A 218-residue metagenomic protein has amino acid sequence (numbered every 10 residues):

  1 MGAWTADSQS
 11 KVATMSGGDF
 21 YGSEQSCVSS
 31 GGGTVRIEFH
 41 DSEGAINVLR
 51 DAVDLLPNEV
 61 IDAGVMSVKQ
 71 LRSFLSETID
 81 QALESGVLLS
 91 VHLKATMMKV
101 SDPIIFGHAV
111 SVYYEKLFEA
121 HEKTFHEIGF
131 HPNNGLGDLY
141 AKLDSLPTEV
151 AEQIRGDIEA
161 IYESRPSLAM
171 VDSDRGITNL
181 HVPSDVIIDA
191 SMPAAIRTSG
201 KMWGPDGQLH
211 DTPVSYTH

Functional and structural regions predicted by a protein language model:
M1-V182, K201: Metallocofactor- and cofactor-centric catalytic cores in central/energy metabolism, strongly enriched
P183-L209: Acidic, low-complexity N-terminal propeptides/linkers enriched in Ser/Thr/Asp/Gly that mediate export, maturation
T217-H218: Conserved small/polar residues in nucleotide/adenosyl-binding loops
